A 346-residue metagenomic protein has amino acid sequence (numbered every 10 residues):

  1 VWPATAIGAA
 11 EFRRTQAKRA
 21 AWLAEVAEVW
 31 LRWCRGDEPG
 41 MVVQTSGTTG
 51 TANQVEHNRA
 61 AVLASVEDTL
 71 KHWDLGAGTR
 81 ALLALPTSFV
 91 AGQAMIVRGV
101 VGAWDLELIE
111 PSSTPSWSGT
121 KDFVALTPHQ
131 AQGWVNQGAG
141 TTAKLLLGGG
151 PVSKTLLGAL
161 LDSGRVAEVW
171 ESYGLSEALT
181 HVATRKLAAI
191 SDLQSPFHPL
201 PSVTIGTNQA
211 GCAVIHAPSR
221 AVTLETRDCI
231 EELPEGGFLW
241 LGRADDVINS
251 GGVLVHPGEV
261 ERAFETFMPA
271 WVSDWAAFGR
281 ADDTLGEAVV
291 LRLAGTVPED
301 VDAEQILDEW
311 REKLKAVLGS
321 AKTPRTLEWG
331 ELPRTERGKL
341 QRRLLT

Functional and structural regions predicted by a protein language model:
V1-A21, A64-L82, S112-D122, N136: Conserved ATP-dependent adenylate/AMP-binding module captured primarily in the ANL superfamily
E25-Q44, A77-G78: Conserved pre-ATP/AMP-binding loop-to-beta segment of ANL
G40-E67, D74: Conserved AMP-binding A3 loop
E56-A64, R80-G133, K144: AMP-binding/adenylate-forming
N136-S191: Gly/Ser/Thr-rich phosphate-binding loop
T204-E231: AMP-binding/adenylate-forming core of the ANL superfamily
R227-K322: AMP-binding/adenylate-forming catalytic core of the ANL superfamily
V317-K339: AMP-binding/adenylate-forming catalytic domain of the ANL superfamily
